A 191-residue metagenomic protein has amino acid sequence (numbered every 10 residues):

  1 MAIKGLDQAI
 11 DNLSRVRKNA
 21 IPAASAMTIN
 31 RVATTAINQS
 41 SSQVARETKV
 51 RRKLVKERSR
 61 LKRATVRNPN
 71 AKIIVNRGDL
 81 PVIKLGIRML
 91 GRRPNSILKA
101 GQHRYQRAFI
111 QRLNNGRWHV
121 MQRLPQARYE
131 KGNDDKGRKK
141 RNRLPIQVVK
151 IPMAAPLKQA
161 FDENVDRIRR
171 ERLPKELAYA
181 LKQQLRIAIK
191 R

Functional and structural regions predicted by a protein language model:
M1-R191: Short, Lys/Arg-rich flexible segments
